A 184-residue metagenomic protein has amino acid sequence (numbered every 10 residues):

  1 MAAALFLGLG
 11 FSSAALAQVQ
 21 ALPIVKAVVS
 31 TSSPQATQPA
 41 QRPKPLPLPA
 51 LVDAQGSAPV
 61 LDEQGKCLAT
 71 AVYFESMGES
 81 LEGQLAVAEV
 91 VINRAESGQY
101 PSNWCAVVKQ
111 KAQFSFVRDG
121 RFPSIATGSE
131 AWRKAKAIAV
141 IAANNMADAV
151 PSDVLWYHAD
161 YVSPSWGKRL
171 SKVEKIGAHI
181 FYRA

Functional and structural regions predicted by a protein language model:
M1-L61, A184: N-terminal secretory targeting signals
Q18, P45-A184: Bacterial extracytoplasmic/cell-wall-associated proteins, especially those involved in peptidoglycan
